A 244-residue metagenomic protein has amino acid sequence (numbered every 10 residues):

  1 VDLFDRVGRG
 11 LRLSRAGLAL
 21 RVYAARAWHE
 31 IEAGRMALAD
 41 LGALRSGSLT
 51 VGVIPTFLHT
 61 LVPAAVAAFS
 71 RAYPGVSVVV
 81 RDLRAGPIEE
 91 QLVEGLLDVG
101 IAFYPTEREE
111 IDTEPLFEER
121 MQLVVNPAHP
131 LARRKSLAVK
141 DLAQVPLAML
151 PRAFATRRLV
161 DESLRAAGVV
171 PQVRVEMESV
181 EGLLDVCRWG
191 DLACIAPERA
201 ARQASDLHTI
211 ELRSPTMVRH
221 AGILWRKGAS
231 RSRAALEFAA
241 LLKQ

Functional and structural regions predicted by a protein language model:
V1-L18: A short LG(V/I)-centered, amphipathic sequence patch enriched for acidic residue(s) preceding the LG motif
L20-G42: Alpha-helical linker/hinge and terminal dimerization helices associated with HTH transcriptional regulators
S46-E109, V170, V175-M177: Central regulatory/effector-binding core of bacterial HTH transcription factors
L61, T209-Q244: A late-sequence structural motif
R84-E89, V93-L97, A102-F103, A153-I210: Hydrophobic hinge/microswitch elements
F103, L131-A132, P146-A167, R231-L241: Secondary-structure junction motif
R108-L147, R233-L236: Flexible hinge/capping segments at coil-to-helix
D112-Q122, A193-R199, S205-H220: Short beta-strand->loop
